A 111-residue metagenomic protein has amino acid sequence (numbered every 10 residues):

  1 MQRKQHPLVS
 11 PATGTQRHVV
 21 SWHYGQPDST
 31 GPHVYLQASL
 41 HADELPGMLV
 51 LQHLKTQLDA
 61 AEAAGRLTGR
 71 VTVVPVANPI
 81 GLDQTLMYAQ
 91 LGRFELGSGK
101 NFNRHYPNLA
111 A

Functional and structural regions predicted by a protein language model:
M1-A111: Structured catalytic-domain cores with a bias toward divalent-metal coordination
